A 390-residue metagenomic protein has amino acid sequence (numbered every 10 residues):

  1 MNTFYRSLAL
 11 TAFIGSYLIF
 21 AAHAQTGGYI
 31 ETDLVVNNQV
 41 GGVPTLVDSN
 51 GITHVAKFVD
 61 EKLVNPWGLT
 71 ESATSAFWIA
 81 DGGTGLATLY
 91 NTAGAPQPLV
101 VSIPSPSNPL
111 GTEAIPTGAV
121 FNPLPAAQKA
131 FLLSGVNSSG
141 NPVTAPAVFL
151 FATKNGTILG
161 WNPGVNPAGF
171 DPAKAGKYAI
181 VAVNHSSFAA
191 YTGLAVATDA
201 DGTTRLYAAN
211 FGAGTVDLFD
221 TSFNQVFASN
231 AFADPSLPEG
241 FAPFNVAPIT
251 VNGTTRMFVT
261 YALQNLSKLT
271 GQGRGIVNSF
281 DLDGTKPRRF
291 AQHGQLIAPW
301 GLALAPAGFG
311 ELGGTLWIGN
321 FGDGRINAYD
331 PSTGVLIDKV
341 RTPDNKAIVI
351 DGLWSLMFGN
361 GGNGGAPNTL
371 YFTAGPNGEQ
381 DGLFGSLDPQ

Functional and structural regions predicted by a protein language model:
M1-A9: Bacterial N-terminal signal peptides that target proteins for export
A9-Y17: Bacterial N-terminal signal peptides
L18-A24: Sec/Tat signal peptide C-region and signal peptidase I cleavage site
A24-Q390: Sequence/structural signature of beta-propeller domains
